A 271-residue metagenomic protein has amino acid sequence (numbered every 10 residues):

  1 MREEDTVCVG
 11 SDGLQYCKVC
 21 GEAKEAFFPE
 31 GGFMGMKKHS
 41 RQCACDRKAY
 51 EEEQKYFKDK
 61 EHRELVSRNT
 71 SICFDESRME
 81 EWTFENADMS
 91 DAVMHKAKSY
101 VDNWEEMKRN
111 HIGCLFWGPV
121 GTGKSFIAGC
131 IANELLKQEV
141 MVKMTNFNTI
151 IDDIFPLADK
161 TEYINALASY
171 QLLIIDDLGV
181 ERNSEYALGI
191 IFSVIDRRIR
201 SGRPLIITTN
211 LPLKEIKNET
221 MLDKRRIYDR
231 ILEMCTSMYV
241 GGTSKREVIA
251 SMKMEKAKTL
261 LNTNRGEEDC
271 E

Functional and structural regions predicted by a protein language model:
M1-M94, V248-E271: A short, basic N-terminal segment
S90-I112: A short, well-structured juxtamembrane/interface segment
M94-V101, W117, A132-L172, R182-G189: Short glycine-rich substrate-engagement loop in P-loop NTPases that contacts/grips substrate
K108-A128: Walker A/P-loop nucleotide-binding motif
R109-N110, Q138, L167-S169, R200-G202: Short loop/turn elements that form and flank the Walker-type P-loop nucleotide-binding site in RecA-like NTPase cores
I151-I154, E181-E271: Replace "adjacent to P-loop NTPase cores in ATP/GTP-dependent enzymes" with "adjacent to NTP-binding cores
L172-I174, I206: Structural motif
D177-L178: Walker B catalytic acidic pair
